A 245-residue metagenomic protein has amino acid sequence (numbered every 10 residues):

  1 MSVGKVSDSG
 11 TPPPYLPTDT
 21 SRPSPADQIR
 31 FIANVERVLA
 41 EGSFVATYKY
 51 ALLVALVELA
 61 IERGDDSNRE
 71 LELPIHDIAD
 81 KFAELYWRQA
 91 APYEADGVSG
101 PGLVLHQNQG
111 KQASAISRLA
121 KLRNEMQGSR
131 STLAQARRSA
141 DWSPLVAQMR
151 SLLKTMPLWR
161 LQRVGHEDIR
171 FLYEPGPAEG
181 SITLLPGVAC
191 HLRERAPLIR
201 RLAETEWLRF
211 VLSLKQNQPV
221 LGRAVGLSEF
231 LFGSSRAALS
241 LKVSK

Functional and structural regions predicted by a protein language model:
S2-S244: Mixed-charge, low-complexity interaction segments
